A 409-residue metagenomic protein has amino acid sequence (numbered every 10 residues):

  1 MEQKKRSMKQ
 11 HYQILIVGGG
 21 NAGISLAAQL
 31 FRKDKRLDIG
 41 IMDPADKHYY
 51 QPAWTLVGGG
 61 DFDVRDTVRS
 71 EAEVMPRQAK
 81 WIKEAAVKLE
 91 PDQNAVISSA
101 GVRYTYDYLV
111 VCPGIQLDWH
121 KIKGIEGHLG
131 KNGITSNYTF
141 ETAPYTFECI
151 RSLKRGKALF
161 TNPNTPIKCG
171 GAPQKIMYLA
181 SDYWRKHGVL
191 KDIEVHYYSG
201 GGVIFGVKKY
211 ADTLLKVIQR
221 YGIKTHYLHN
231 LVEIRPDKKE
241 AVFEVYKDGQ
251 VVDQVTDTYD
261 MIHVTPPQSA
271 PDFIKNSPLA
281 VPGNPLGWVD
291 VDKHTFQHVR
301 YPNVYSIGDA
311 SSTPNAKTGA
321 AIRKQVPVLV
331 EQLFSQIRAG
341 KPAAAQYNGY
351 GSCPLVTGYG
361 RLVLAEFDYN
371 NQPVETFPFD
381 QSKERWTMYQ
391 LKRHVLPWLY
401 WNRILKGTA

Functional and structural regions predicted by a protein language model:
E2-K80, N164-K208: Beta1-alpha1 glycine-rich phosphate/pyrophosphate-binding loop at the start of Rossmann-like nucleotide-binding domains
E2-Y12, A79-K175, L179-G188, H263: FAD-binding core/adjacent interface of flavoenzyme oxidoreductases
G19, A100, P113-G114, V245 (+2 more regions): Glycine-rich, N-terminal phosphate-binding loop of Rossmann-like dinucleotide-binding domains
R36, A79-L89, Y104, R185-L286 (+1 more regions): A Rossmann-like FAD-binding core segment of flavoenzymes
G127-K154, T258-K324: FAD-site-proximal beta/loop scaffold in flavoenzymes
S152-H226, T318-S352: Rossmann-like dinucleotide-binding core of oxidoreductases
V330-A409: C-terminal, flexible cofactor-proximal segment of oxidoreductases
